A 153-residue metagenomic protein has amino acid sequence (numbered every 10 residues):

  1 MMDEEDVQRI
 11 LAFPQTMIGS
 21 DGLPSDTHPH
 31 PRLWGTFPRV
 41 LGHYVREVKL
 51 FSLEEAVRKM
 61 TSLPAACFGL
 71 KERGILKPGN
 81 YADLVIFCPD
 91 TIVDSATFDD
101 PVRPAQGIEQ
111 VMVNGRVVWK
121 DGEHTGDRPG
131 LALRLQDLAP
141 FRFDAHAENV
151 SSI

Functional and structural regions predicted by a protein language model:
D3-E4, T61-S62, S95-D99, P104 (+1 more regions): Intrinsically disordered, low-complexity segments enriched in polar/charged residues with Gly/Pro, especially when
D3-T91: His/Asp/Glu-enriched, well-ordered alpha-helical/loop segment that forms or immediately abuts the divalent-metal
Q8-Q15, S20-D21, V85-L131: C-terminal cap of metal-dependent C-N hydrolases
V45-E47, M112-R116, L138-F141, A145-A147: Short, surface-exposed, polar/charged, turn-prone segments marking secondary-structure boundaries
L70, V85, P101, Q136-A139 (+1 more regions): Short, charged/polar low-complexity linear motifs in solvent-exposed/disordered segments
D121-I153: Intein/HINT protein-splicing elements and their conserved insertion hotspots or analogous self-processing inserts
